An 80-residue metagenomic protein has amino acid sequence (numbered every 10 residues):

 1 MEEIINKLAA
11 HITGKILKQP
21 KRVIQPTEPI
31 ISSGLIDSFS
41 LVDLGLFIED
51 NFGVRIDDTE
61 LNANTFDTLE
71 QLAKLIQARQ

Functional and structural regions predicted by a protein language model:
M1-R22, K74-Q80: Thiotemplate assembly-line natural product biosynthesis machinery
E3, A9-A10, T27, N51 (+1 more regions): Generic signal for short, ordered secondary-structure residues within or immediately flanking folded domains
I16-L35, G53-N62, Q80: Phosphopantetheine carrier-protein modules
S38-G45, L69: Amphipathic alpha-helical interaction surfaces in cytosolic regulatory modules
E60-Q71: AMP-binding/adenylate-forming catalytic domain of the ANL superfamily
